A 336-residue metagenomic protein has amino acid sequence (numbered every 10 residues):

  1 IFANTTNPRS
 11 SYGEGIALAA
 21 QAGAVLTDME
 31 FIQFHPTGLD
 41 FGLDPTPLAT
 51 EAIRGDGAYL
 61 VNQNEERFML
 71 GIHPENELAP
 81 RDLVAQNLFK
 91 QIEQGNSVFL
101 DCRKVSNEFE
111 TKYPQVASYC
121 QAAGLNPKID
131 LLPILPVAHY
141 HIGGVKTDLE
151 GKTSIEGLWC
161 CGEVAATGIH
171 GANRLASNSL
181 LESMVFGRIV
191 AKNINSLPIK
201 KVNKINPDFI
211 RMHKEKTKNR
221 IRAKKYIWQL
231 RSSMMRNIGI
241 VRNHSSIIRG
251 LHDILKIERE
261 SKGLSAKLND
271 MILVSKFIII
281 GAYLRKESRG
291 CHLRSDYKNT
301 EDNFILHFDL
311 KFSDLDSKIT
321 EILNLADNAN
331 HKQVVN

Functional and structural regions predicted by a protein language model:
I1-T5: Flavin (primarily FAD) binding-site architecture
T6-N7, F31-F34, V164: Short, ordered loop/turn segments at secondary-structure junctions
N7-A20, L26: Thiamine diphosphate
L18, A24-L132, N193-I199: An anion/pyrophosphate-binding glycine-rich loop and adjacent beta-alpha core in soluble alpha-beta enzymes
P36-G38, V137-A138, F304: Short secondary-structure boundary/hinge segments and terminal tails
V61, E66-L70, E77, Y140 (+2 more regions): Glycine- and aromatic-enriched mobile tails/lids
P114-W159: FAD/FMN-dependent oxidoreductases across multiple families
